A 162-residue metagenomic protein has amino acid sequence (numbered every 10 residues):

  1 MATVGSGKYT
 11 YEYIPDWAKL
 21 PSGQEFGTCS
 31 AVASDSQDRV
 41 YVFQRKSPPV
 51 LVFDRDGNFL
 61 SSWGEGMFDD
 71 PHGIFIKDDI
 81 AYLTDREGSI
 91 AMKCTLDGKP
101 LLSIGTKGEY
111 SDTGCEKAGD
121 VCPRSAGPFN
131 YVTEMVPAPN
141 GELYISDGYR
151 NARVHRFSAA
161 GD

Functional and structural regions predicted by a protein language model:
M1-D162: Eukaryotic scaffold repeat domains enriched in small/polar residues
